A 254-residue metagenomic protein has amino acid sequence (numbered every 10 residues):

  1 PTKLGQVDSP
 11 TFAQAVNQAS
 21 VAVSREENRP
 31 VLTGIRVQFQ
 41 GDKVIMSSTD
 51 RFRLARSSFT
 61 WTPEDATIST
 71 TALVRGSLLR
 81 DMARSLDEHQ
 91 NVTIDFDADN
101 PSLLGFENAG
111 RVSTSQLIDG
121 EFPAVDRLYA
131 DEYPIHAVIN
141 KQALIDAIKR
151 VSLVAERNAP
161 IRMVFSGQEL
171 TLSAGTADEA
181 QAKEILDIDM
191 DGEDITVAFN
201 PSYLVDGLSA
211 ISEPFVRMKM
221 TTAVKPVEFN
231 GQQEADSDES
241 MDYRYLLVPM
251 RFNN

Functional and structural regions predicted by a protein language model:
P1-N254: Structural preference for solvent-exposed beta-strand-turn elements and adjacent flexible terminal/loop segments within
